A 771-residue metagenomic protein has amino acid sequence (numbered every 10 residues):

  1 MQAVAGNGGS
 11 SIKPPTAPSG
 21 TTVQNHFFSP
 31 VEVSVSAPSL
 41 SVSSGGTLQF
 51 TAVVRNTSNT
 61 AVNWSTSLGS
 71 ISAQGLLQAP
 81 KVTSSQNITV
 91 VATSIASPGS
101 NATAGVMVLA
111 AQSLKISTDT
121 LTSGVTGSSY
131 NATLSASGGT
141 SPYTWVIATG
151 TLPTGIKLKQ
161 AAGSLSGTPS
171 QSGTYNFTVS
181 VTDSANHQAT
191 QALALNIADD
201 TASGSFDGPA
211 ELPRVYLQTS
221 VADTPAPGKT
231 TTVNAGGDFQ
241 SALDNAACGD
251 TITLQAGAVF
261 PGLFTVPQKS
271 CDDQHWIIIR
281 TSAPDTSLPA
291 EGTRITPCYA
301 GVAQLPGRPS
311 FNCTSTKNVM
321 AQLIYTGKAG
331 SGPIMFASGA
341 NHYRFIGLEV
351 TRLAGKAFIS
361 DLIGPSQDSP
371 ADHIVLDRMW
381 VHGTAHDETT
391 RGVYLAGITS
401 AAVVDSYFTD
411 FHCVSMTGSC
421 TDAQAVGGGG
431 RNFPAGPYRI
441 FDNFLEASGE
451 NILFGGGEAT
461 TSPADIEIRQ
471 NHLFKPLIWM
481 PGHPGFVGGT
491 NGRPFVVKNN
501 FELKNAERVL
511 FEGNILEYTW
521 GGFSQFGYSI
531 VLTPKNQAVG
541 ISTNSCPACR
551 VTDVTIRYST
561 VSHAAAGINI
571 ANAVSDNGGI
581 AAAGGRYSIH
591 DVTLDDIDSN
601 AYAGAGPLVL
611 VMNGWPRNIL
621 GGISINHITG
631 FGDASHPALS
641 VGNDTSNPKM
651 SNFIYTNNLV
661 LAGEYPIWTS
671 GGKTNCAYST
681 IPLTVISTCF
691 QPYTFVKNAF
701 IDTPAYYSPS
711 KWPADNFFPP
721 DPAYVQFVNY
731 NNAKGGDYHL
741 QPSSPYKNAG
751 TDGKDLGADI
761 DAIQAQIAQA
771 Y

Functional and structural regions predicted by a protein language model:
R55-S58, S67, S137-S141, G150: Short glycine/proline-centered coil/turn motifs in the loop regions of extracellular beta-sandwich domains
I71-V82, G150-S170, T178: Strand-loop-strand motifs at the edges of beta-sheets in extracellular beta-sandwich domains
A102-L109, H187-D199: C-terminal edge beta-strand
A198-C248, A256-A258, I278, A283-T286 (+1 more regions): Right-handed parallel beta-helix/beta-solenoid
A202-K229, P297-S310, T314, N318 (+2 more regions): Acidic, glycine- and Ser/Thr-rich low-complexity intrinsically disordered tracts in extracellular/secreted proteins
V221-A226, C248-Q255, P261-Q322, A337-I346 (+2 more regions): Beta-solenoid repeat scaffold
Q274-I277, V319-M335, K356-Q367, A385-A396 (+8 more regions): Extracellular beta-strand/beta-solenoid scaffold signature
W276, N341-R352, P370-T384, T399-V414 (+12 more regions): Right-handed parallel beta-helix
